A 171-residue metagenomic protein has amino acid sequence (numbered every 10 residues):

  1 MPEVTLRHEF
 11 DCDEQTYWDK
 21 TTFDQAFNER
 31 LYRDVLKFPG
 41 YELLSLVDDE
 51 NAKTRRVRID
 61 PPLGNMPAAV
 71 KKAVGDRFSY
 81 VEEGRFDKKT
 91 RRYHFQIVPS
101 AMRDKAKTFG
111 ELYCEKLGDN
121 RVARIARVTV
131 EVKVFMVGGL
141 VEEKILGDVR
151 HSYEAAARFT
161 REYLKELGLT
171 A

Functional and structural regions predicted by a protein language model:
M1, F38-P39, R77-S79, K105-K107: Short solvent-exposed loop/turn micro-motifs enriched in small/polar/acidic residues
M1-M66: Hydrophobic ligand-binding cavity/cleft-lining segments
D13, F23, D76, D148 (+1 more regions): Short amphipathic alpha-helical segments
Y17-T21, A126, T160: Hydrophobic pocket/interface hotspot
L31-F38, K88-T90, D104-K105: Short secondary-structure junctions
E42-Q96: Glycine-rich portal/gate segments that line the openings of hydrophobic small-molecule binding cavities
K53, Y80, R85, H94-L146: Beta-strand/loop substructures that line and gate deep hydrophobic ligand-binding cavities in soluble
F86-K88, G139-A171: A conserved amphipathic terminal alpha-helix motif
